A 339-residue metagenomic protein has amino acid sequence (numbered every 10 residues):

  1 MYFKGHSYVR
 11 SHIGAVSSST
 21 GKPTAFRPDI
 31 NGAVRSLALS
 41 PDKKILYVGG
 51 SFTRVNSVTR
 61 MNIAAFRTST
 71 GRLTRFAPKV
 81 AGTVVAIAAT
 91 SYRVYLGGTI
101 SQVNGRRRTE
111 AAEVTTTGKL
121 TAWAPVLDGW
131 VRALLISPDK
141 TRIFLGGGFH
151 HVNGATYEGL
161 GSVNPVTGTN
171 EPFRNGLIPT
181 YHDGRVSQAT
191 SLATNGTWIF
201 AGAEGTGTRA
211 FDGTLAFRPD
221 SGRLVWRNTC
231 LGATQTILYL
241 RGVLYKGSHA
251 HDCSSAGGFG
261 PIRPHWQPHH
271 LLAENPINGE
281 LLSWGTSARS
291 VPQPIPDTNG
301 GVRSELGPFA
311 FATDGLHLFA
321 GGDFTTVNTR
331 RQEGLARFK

Functional and structural regions predicted by a protein language model:
M1-K339: Extracytoplasmic surface signature
